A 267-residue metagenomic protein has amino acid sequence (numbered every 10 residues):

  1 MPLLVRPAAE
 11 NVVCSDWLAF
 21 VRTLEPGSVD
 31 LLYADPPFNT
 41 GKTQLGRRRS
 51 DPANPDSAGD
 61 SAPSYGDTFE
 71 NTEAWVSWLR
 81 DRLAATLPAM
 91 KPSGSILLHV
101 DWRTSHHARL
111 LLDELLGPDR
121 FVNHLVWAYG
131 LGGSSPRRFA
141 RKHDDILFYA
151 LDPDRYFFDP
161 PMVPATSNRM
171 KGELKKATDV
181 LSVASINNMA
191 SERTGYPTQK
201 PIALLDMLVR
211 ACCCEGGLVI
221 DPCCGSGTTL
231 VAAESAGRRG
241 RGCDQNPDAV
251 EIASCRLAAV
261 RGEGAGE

Functional and structural regions predicted by a protein language model:
M1-E263: Core catalytic lobe of class I
A265-E267: Short Lys/Arg-enriched helix C-cap and helix-to-coil transition segments that create basic nucleic-acid-contact patches
